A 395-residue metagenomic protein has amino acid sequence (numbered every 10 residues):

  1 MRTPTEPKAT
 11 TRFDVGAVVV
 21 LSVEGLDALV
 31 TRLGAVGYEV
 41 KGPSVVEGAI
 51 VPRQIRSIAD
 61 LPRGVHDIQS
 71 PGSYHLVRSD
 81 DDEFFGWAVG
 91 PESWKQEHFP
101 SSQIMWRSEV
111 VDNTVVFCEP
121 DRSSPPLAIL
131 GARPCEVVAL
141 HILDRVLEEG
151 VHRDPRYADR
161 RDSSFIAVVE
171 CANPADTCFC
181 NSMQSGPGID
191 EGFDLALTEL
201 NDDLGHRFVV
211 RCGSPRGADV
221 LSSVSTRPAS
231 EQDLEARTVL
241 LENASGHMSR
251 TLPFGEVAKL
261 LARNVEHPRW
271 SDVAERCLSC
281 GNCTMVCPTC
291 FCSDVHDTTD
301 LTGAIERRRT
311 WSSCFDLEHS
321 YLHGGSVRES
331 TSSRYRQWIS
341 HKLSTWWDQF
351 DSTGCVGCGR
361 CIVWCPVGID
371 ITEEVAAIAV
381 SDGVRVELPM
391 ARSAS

Functional and structural regions predicted by a protein language model:
R2-A262, H267-W270, C290: Iron-sulfur-associated redox domains of electron-transfer enzymes in respiratory and anaerobic energy metabolism
V36, C280, C358: Single, functionally critical "micro-switch" positions that shape active/binding sites and transmembrane helices
E39, C283, C361: Residue-level detector of anion-binding/catalytic polar loops
D203-G205, S271-D272, L278-N282, R309: Short gly/pro-enriched beta-turn/loop segments at secondary-structure junctions
F254-E275, S293-S395: Ferredoxin-type iron-sulfur electron-transfer modules in oxidoreductases and energy-metabolism complexes
A274-D294: Basic (Lys/Arg-enriched) interaction patch that binds polyanionic ligands
